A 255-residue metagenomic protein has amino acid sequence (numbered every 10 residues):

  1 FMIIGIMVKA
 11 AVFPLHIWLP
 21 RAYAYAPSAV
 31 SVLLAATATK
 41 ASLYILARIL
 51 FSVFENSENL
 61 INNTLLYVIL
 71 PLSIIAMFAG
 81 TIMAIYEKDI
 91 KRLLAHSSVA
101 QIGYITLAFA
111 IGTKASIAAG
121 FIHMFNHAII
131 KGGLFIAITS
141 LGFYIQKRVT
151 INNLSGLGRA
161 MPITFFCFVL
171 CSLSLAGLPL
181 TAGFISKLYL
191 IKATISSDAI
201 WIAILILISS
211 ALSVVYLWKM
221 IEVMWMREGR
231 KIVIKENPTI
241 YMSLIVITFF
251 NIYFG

Functional and structural regions predicted by a protein language model:
F1-L188, K192-E222, E228: Hydrophobic transmembrane alpha-helices and their helix-loop junctions in integral membrane proteins
R227-N237: A glycine-biased, small/acidic residue-tolerant capping/turn segment at secondary-structure junctions
E236-G255: Glycine- and aromatic-enriched alpha-helical transmembrane segments of multi-pass membrane proteins
